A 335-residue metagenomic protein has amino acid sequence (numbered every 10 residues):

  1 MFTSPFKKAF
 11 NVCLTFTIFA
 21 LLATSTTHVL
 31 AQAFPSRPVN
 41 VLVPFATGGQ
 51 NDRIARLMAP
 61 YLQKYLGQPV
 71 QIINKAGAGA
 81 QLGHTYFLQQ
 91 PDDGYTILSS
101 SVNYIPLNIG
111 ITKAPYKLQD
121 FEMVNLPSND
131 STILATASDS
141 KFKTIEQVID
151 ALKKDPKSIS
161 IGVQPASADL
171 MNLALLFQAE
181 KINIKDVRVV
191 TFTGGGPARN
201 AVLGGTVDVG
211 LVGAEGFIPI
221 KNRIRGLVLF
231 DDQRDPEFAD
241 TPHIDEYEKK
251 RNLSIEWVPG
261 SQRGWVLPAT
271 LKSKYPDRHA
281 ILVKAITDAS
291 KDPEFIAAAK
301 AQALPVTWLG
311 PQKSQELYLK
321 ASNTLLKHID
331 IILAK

Functional and structural regions predicted by a protein language model:
M1-K8: N-terminal secretory signal peptides that target proteins for export/translocation
F10-I18: Sec-dependent signal peptide hydrophobic core
A31-D120, P165-D169, I182-L211, G216-I220 (+3 more regions): N-terminal (or domain-start) structured segment
S36-P38, D277-K335: An extracytoplasmic/periplasmic, membrane-proximal ligand-sensing/linker region
L62, Y86-Y95, I109-P197, R263-A297: Hinge/capping helix and adjacent helix->loop/strand transition within the periplasmic-binding protein
V102-Y104, N129, D139, A214-E215 (+1 more regions): Solvent-exposed coil/turn segments that connect beta secondary-structure elements in extracytoplasmic/periplasmic
G216-S290: C-terminal lobe and pocket-closing loops of periplasmic/extracytoplasmic Venus-flytrap solute-binding proteins
